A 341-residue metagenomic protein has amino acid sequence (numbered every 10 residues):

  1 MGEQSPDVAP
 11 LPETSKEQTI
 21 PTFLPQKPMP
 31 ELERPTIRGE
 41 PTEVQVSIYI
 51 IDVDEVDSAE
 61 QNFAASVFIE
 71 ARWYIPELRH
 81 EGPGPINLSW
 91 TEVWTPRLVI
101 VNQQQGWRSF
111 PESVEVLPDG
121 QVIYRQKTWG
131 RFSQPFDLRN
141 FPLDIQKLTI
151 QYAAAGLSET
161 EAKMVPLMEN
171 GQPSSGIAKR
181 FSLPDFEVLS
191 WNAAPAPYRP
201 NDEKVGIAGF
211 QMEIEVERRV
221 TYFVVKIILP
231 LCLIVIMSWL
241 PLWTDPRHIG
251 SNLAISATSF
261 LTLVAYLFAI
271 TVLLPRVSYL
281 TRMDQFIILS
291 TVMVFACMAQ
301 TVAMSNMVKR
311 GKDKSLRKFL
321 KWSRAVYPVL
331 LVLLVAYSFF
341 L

Functional and structural regions predicted by a protein language model:
M1-Q4: Bacterial Sec-dependent signal peptides at the C-terminal "C-region" and cleavage site
V8-E215: Soluble non-transmembrane domains of integral membrane proteins
A193, V329-V332: Adaptor protein-protein interaction modules in ubiquitin signaling
F210-L330: Channel- or pocket-lining gating/hinge segments that regulate access to a cavity or pore
Y337-L341: Juxtamembrane boundary at the C-terminal end of a transmembrane helix
